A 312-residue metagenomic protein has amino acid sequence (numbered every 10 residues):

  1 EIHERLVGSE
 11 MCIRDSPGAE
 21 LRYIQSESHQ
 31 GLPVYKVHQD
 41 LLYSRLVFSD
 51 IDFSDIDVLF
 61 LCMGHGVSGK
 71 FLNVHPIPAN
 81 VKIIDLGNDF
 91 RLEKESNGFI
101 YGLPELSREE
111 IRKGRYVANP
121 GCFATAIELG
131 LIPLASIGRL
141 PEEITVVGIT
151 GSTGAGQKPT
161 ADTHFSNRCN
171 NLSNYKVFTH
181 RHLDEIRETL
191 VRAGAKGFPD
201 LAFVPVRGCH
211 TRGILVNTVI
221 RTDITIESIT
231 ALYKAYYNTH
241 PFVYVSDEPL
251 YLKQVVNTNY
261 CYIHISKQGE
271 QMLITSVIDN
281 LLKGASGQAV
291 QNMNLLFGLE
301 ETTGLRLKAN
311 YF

Functional and structural regions predicted by a protein language model:
E1-G8, C12-I13: Single conserved hydrophobic/aromatic residue that forms the stacking wall/gate of nucleotide- or nucleobase-binding
S16-D52, C62, E142-E143, V147-G148 (+1 more regions): C-terminal substrate-binding/catalytic lobe of Rossmann-fold NAD(P)-dependent oxidoreductases
D52-K70: Rossmann-like NAD(P)-binding element
V58-F60, I84, A118: N-terminal Rossmann-like NAD(P) cofactor-binding module of classical short-chain dehydrogenase/reductase
V67-D85: Rossmann-fold NAD(P) dinucleotide-binding segment
K82-K113: Rossmann-fold NAD(P)-binding glycine/threonine-rich loop
K113-G154: Hydrophobic alpha-helical segments and helix pairs
K253-F312: C-terminal helical cap and adjacent loop that interface with cofactors, partners, or active-site loops
